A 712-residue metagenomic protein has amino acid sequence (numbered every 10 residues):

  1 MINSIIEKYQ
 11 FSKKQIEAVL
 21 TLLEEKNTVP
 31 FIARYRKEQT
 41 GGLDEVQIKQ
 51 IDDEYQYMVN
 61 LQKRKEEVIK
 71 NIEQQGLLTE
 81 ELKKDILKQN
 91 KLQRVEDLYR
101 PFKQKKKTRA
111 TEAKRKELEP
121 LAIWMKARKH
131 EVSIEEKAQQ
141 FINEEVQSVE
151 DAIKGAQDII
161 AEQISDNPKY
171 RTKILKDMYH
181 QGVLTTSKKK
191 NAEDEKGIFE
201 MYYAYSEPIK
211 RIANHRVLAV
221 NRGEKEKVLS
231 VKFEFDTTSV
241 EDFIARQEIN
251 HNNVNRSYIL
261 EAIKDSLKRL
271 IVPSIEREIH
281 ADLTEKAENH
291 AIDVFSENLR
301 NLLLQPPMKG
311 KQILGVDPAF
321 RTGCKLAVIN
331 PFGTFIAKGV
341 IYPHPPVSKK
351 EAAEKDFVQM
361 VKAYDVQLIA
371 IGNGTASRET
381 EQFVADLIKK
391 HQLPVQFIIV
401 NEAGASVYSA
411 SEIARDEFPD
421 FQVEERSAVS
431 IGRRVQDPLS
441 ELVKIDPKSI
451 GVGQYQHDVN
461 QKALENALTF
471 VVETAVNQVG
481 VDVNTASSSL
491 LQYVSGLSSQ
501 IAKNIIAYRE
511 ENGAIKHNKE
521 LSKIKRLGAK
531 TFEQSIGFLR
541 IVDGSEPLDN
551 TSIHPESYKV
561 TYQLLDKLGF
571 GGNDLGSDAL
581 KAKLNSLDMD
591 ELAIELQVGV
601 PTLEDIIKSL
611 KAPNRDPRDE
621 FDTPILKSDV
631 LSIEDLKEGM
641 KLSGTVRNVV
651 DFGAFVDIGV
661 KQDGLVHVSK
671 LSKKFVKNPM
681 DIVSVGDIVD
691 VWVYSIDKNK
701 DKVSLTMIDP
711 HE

Functional and structural regions predicted by a protein language model:
M1-E17, E24: Generic start-of-chain signal for non-secretory N-termini
A18, N27-G42, A352: Feature marking long nucleic-acid-engaging regions of large polymerase/nuclease enzymes
T21-E24, P101, E112-R115, A219-G223 (+16 more regions): Replace "in large, NTP-powered and nucleic-acid-processing enzymes" with "in large, NTP-powered factors and other
Q47-Q50, Y57, L61, E66-G315 (+2 more regions): Duplex nucleic acid-engaging cores and interfaces of nucleic-acid transaction enzymes
D53, N60-L77, L87, D416-E425 (+5 more regions): Long, highly charged, low-complexity intrinsically disordered interaction regions that mediate electrostatic DNA/RNA
N71, L98, G223-D236, E248-I271 (+3 more regions): Structured, non-catalytic alpha/beta "coupling" segments that mediate domain-domain communication and provide generic
K176-V183, V316-F320, T375-A376, V400-V407 (+5 more regions): A glycine-rich phosphate-binding loop feature that marks nucleotide/adenosyl-phosphate handling sites
G544-S545, D549-E712: Single-stranded RNA-binding regions, centering on S1/OB-family and related RNA-binding modules
